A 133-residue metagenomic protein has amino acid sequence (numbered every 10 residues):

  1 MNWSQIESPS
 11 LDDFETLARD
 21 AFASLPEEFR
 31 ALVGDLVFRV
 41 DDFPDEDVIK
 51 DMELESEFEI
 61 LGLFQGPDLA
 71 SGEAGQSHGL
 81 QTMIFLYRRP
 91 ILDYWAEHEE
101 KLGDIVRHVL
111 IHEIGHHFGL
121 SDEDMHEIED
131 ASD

Functional and structural regions predicted by a protein language model:
M1-I105, H117, S121-H126, S132: Active-site rim/adjacent substrate-binding subdomains
V109, E113-H117: Catalytic glutamate of the conserved HExxH
